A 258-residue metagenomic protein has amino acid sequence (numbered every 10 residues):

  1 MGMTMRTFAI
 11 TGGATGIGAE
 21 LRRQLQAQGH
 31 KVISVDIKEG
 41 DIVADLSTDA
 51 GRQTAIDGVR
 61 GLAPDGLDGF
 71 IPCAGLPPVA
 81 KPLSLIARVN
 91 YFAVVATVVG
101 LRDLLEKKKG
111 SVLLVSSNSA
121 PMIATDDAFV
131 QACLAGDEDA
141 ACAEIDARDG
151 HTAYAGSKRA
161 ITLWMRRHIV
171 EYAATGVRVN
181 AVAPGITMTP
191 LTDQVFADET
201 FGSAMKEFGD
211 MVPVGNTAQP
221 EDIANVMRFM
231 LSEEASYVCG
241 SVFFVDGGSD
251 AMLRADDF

Functional and structural regions predicted by a protein language model:
G2-I33: Canonical Rossmann dinucleotide-binding motif of NAD(H)/NADP(H)-dependent dehydrogenases/reductases, specifically
I37-G51, V59, P72: Rossmann-fold cofactor-recognition segment
L76-A80, K108-T175, I186: Catalytic loop of short-chain dehydrogenase/reductase
D146-H151, G202-D222: Catalytic Tyr-x(3-8)-Lys segment
A173, R178, V238-G240: Short, small/polar-rich loop/turn modules that mediate ligand/substrate recognition or access, typified
P184-Q194: Short, flexible catalytic-loop segment of classical short-chain dehydrogenase/reductase
N216-V245, D250-A251: C-terminal substrate-recognition "lid" of short-chain dehydrogenase/reductases
